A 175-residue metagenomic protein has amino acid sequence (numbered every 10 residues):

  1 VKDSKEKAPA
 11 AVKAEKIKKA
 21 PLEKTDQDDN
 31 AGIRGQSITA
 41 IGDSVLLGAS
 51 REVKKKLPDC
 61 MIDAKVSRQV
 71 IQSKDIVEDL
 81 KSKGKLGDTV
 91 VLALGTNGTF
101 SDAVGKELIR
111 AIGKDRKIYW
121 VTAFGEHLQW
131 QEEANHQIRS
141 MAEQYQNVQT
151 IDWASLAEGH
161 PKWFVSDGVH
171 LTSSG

Functional and structural regions predicted by a protein language model:
V1, S73-I76, G175: Glycine-centered structural positions embedded in regular secondary structure
V1-T39, K83-L86: N-terminal secretory targeting modules
A31-E107, G125-E132, H136: Conserved SGNH/GDSL esterase-like catalytic core that processes O-acyl groups on lipids and polysaccharides
T39-I41, Y119, Q149-I151: Hydrophobic/aromatic beta-strand patches that form the interior of the parallel beta-sheet core in alpha/beta enzyme
K114-K117: A short helix->loop->beta-strand "cap" motif at the edges of active sites that frequently abuts
Q129-G175: Catalytic His-Asp segment of secreted/periplasmic serine-dependent ester chemistry enzymes
